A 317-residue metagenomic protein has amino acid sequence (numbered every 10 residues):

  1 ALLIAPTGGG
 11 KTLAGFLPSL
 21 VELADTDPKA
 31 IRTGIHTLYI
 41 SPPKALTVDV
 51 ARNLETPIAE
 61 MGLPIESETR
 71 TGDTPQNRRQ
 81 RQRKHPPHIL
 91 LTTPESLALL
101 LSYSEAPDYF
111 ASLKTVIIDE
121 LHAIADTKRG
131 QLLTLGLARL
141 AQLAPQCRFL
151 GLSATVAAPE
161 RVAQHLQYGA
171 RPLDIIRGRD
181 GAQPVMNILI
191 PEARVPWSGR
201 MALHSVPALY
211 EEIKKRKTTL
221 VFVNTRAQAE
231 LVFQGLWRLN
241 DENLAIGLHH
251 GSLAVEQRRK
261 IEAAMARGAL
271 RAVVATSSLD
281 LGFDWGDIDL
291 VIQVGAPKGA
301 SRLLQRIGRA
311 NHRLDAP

Functional and structural regions predicted by a protein language model:
A1-G9, A14-P317: Helicase motor core with emphasis on the C-terminal RecA-like subdomain
